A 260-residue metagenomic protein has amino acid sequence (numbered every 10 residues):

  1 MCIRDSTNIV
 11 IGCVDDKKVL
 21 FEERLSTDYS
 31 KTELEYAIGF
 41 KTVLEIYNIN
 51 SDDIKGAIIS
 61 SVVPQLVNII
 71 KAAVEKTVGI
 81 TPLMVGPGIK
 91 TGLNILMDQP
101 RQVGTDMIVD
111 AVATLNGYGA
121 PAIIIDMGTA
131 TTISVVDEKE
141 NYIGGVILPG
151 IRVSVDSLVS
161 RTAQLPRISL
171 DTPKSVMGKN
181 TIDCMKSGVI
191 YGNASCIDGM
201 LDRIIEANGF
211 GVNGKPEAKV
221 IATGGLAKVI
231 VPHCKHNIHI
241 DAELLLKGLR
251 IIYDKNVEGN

Functional and structural regions predicted by a protein language model:
M1-D5: Conserved small/polar residues in nucleotide/adenosyl-binding loops
I9-K17: N-terminal glycine-rich anion-binding loops that anchor highly charged ligand groups
I11, I59, G128, L158 (+1 more regions): Residue-level signal for inorganic ion chemistry
V19-I69, R152, S157, G192: N-terminal phosphate-binding loop and adjacent alpha-helix
T27, S154-N260: ATP-binding/phosphotransfer module of carbohydrate and carboxylate kinases, centering on a glycine-rich
Y47-D52, G117-G119, N208-K215: Glycine-rich phosphate-binding loop signature in dinucleotide/nucleotide-binding domains
D52-V62, T81-L83, N213-G225: Short glycine-rich phosphate-binding loop at a beta-alpha junction
A72, T77-M84, I89-R161, Y191-D202 (+2 more regions): Phosphate-binding/catalytic loop of phosphoryl-transfer enzymes
